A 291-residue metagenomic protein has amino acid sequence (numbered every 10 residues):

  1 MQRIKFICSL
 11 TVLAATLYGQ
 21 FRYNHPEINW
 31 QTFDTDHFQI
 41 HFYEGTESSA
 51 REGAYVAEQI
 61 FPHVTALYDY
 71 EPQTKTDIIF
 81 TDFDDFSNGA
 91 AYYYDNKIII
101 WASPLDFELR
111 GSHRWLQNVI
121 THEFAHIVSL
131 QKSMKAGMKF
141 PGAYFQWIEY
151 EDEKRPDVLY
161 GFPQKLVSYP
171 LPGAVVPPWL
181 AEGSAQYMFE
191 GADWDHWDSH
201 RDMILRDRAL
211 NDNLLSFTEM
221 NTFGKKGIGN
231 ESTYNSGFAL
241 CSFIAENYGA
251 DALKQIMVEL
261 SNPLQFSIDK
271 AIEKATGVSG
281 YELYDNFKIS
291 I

Functional and structural regions predicted by a protein language model:
M1-N24: Bacterial Sec-dependent N-terminal signal peptides
L13-T16, D69, E190, E246: Residue-level marker of positions within ordered structural domains that often coincide with functionally constrained
A14-L17, H113, M257: Generic low-complexity, intrinsically disordered sequence content enriched in small uncharged/hydrophobic residues
G19-P170: Juxtacatalytic substrate-recognition/specificity segment
H25, D95, W115-V119, Q131-I291: Acidic/His/Gly-enriched intrinsically disordered linker/tail segments that often contain short helix/coil "MoRF-like"
